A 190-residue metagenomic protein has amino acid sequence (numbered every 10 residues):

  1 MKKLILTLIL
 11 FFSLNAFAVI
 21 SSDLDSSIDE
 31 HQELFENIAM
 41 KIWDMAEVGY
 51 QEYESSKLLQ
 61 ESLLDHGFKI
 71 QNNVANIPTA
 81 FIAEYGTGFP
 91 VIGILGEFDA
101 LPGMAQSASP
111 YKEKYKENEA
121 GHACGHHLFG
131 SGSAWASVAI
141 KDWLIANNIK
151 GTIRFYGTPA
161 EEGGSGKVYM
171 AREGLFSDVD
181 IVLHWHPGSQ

Functional and structural regions predicted by a protein language model:
M1-L4: Positively charged n-region of N-terminal signal peptides that target proteins for export
L6-L8: Sec-dependent N-terminal signal peptides
L10-F11, A134: Short, linear, compositionally biased motifs with a strong N-terminal bias
S13-N15: N-terminal signal peptide c-region/cleavage motif recognized by signal peptidases
I20-H122, S131-G151: Acidic/His- and Gly-rich active-site-bordering loop/insert found across diverse amide/peptide-bond hydrolases
K112-G121, H127-L128, L144-Q190: Histidine/acidic-residue-rich, glycine-tolerant segments that coordinate divalent metal ions
